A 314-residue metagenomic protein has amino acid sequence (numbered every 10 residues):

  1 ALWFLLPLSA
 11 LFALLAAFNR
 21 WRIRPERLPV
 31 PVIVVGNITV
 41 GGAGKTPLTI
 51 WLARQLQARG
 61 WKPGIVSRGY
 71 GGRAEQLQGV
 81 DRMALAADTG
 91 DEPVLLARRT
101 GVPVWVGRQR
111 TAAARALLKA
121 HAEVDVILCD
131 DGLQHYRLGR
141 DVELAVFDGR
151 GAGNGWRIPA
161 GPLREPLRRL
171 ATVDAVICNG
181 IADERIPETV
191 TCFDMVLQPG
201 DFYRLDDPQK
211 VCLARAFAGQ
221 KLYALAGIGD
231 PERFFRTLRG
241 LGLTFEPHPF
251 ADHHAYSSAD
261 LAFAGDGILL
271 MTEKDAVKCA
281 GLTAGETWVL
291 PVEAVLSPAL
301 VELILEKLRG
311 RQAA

Functional and structural regions predicted by a protein language model:
A1-P31: A transmembrane-helix-recognition feature enriched in membrane-embedded lipid enzymes and envelope glyco-/phospholipid
L11, T46, L96, D130 (+4 more regions): Residue-level signal for inorganic ion chemistry
W21-R82: Walker A (P-loop) phosphate-binding motif
W61-K62, H121-V124, R140, G219 (+1 more regions): Short, high-confidence coil segments that cap the C-terminus of an alpha-helix and link into the following beta-strand
G69-E188: Phosphate/Mg2+-binding loops and adjacent switch elements in nucleotide/diphosphate-handling enzyme cores
R140-G153, R164-E165, E188-V196, C279-A299: A short, gly/pro- and small-residue-rich
A152-I268, A313: C-terminal accessory "lid"/substrate-recognition subdomains
A251-A255, E286-R311: Short, flexible loop segments at boundaries between secondary-structure elements
